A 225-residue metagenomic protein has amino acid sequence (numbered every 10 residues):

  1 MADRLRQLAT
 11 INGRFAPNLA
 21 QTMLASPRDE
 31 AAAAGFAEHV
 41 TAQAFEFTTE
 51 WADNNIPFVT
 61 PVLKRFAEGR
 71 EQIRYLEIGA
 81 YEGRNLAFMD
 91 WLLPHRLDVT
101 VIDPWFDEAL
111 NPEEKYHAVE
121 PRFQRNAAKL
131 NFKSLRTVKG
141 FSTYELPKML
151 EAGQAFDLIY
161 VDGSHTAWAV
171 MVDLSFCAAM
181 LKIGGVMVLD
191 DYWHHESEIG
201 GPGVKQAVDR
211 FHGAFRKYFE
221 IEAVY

Functional and structural regions predicted by a protein language model:
M1-Y225: A short alpha-helical cap/connector motif
